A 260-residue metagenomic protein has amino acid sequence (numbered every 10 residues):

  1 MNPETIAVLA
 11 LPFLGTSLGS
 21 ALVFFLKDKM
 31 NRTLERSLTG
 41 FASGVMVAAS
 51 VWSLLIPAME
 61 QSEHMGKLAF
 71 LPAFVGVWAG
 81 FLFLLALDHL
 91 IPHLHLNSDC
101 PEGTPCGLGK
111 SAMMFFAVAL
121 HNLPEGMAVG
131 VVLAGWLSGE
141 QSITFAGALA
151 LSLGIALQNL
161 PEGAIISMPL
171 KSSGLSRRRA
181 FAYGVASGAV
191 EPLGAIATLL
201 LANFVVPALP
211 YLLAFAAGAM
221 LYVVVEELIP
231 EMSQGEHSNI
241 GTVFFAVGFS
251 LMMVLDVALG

Functional and structural regions predicted by a protein language model:
M1-G260: Intrinsically disordered, metal-sensing/regulatory segments
